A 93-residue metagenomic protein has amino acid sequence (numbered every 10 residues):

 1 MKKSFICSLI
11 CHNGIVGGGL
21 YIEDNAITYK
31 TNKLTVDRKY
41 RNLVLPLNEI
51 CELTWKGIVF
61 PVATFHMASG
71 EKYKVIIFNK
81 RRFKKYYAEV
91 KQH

Functional and structural regions predicted by a protein language model:
M1-N25, K39-N42, F78-K80, K85-H93: Anionic N-terminal interaction surfaces
H12-G19, E23-M67, E71: Phosphoinositide-binding peripheral membrane targeting modules
K30, K74, Y87-A88: Compositionally biased, intrinsically disordered low-complexity regions enriched in proline and serine
K72-F78: A short macromolecule-binding patch
